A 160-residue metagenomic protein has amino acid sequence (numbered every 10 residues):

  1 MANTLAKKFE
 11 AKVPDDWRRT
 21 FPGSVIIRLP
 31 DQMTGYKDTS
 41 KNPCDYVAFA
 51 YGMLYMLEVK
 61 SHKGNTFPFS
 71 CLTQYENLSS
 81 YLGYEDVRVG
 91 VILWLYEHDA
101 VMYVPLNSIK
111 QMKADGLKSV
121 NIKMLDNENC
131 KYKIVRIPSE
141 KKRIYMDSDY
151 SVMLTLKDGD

Functional and structural regions predicted by a protein language model:
M1-K37, D160: Acidic-basic catalytic patches of nuclease active cores, encompassing PD-(D/E)XK and other metal-cofactor nuclease
L29, M56-V59, I92: Short, conserved beta-strand edge motifs with alternating hydrophobic and charged residues
D38, K63-Y75: Active-site-adjacent loop/helix micro-motif of nuclease/hydrolase catalytic cores
N42: Beta-rich catalytic cores
Y46-A48, G52-K63: Conserved catalytic cores of phosphodiester-cleaving nucleases, focusing on short active-site segments
L82-Q111: Nucleic-acid nuclease catalytic cores
N107-L125: Short, electropositive alpha-helical surface patch
L125-D160: Charged phosphate-binding loop/patch that engages nucleotide di/tri-phosphates or the phosphate backbone of nucleic
